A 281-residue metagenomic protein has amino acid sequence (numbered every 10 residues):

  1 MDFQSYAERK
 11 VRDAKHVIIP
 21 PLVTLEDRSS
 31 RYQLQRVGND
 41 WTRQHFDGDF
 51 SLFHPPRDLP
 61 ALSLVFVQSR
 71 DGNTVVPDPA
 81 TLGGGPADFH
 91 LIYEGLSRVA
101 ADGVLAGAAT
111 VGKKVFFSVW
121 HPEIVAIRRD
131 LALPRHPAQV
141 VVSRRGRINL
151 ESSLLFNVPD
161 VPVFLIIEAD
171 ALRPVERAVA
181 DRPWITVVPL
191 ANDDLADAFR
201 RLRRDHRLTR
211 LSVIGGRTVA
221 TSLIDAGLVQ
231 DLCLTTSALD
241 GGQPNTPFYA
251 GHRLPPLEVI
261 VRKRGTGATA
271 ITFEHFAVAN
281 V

Functional and structural regions predicted by a protein language model:
M1-V281: Enzymes that bind and transform nitrogen-containing heteroaromatic metabolites
